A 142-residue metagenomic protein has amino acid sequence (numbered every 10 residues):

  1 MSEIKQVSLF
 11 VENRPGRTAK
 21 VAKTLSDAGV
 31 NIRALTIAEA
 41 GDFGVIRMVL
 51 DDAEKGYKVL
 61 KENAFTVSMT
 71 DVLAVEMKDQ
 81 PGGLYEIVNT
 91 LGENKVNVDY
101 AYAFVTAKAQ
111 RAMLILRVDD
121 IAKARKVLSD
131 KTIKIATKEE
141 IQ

Functional and structural regions predicted by a protein language model:
M1-Q142: A conserved regulatory-domain signal marking ACT and ACT-like small-molecule sensing domains and adjacent regulatory
